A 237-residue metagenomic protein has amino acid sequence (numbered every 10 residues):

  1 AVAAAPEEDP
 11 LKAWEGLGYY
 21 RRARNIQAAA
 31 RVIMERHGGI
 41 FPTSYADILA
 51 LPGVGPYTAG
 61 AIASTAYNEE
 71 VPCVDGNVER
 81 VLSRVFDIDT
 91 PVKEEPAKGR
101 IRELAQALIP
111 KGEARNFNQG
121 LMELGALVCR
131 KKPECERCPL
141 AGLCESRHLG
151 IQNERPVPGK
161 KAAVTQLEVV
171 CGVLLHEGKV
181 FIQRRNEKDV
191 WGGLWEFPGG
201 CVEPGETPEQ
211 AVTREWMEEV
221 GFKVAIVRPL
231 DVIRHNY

Functional and structural regions predicted by a protein language model:
A1-E136, L140-L149: Catalytic cores of DNA base-excision repair glycosylases
A5, G76, G200, R214-E215 (+1 more regions): Structural detector for helix-capping/boundary residues
G55, P198, W216: Conserved G/P- and acidic residue-centered "switch" motifs that form tight phosphate/ATP-binding loops in soluble
N68, E168-V170, L175, T213 (+1 more regions): Active-site segment of metal-dependent pyrophosphate-handling enzymes, primarily the Nudix hydrolase catalytic core
C144-E145, E187-V190, V202-E203: Short, catalytically relevant binding-site loops at active-site mouths
Q152-E196, R228: N-terminal strand-loop-strand
G199-P204, R234-Y237: Short, contiguous acidic/charged loop-to-helix segments that flank catalytic cores in large enzymes
V202-R214: N-terminal phosphate-binding loop and adjacent alpha-helix
